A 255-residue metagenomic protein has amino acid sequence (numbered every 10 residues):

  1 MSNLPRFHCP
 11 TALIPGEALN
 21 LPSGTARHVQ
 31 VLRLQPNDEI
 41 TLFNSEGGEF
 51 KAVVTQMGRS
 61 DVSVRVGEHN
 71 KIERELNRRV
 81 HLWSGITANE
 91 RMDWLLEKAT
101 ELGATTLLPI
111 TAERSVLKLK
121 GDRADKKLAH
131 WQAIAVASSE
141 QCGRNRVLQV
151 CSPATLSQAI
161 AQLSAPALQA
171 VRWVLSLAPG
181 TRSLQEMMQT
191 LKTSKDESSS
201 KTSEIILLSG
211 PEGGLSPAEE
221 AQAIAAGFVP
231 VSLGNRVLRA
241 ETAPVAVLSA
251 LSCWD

Functional and structural regions predicted by a protein language model:
M1-K71: N-terminal positively charged helical leader segments and presequences
Q35, T105, V229: Short acidic/polar active-site loop segments enriched in Thr and Asp
I40, R74-W83, K195, S200: Mobile, glycine- and charge-enriched loop segments and immediately flanking short secondary-structure elements within
I40, V64, V147-C151, P230: Generic structural signal for residues in well-ordered beta-strands
G67, E73-V174: RNA substrate-binding interface of SAM-dependent RNA methyltransferases
P166-A167, R172-G214, E219, F228-V231: Active-site/ligand-binding-proximal alpha/beta "capping" segment
P217-D255: Structured adenosyl-cofactor binding patch, chiefly the S-adenosyl-L-methionine
